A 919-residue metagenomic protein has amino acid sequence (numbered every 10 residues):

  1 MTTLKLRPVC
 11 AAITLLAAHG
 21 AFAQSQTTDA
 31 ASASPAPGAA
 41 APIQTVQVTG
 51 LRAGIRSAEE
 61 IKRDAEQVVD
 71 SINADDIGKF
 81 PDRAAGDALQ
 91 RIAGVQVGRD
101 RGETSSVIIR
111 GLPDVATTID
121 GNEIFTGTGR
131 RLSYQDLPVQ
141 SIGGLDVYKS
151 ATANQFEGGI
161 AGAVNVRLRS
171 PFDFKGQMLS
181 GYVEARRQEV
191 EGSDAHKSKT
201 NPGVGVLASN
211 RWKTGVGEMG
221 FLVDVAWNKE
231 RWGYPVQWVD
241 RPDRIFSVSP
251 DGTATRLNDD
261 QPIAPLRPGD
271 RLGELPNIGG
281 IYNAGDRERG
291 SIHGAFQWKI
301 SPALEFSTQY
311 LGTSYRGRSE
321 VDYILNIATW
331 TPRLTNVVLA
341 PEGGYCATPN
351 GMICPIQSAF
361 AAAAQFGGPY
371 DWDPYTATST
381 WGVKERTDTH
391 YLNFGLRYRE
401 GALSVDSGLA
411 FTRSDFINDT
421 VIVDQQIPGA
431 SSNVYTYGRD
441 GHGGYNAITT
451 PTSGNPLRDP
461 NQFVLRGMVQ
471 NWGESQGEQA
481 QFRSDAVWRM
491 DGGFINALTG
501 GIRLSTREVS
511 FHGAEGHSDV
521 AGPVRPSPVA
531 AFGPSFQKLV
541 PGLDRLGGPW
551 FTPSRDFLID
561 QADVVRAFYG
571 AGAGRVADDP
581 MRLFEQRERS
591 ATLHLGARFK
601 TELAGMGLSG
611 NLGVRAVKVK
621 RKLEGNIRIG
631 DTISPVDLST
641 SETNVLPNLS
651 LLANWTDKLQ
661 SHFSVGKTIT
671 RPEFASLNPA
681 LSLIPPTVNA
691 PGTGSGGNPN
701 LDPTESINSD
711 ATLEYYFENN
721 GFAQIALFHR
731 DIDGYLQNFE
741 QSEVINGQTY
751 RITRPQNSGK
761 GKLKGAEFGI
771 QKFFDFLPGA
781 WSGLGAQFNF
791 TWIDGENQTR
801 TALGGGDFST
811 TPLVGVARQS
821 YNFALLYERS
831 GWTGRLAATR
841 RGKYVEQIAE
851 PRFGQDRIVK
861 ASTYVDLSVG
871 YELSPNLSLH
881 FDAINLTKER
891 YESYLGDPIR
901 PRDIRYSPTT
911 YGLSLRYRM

Functional and structural regions predicted by a protein language model:
T45-F80, S105-S106, N122-I124: N-terminal periplasmic "start-of-domain" segments of outer-membrane beta-barrel proteins
G86-T126, K149: Extracytoplasmic beta-strand/coil segments of soluble accessory domains associated with Gram-negative outer-membrane
I92, L137-Y182, Y234, P778 (+1 more regions): A beta-strand signature from Gram-negative outer-membrane beta-barrel systems, especially the internal plug domain
N122-K149, K199, V206: Short acidic/polar hinge/loop motifs at secondary-structure boundaries that mediate gating or recognition
H196-R333, V337-N350, C354-A361, A377 (+4 more regions): Transmembrane beta-barrel wall of Gram-negative outer-membrane proteins
T387-T389, R582-E588, R671-I732, G747-F773 (+4 more regions): Outer-membrane beta-barrel signature, preferentially recognizing the C-terminal barrel domain of Gram-negative
H729-D731, T749-I848, T887: Gram-negative outer-membrane beta-barrel transporters
L784, R840-A849, G870-M919: C-terminal beta-signal and adjacent terminal beta-strands/loops of Gram-negative outer-membrane beta-barrel proteins
